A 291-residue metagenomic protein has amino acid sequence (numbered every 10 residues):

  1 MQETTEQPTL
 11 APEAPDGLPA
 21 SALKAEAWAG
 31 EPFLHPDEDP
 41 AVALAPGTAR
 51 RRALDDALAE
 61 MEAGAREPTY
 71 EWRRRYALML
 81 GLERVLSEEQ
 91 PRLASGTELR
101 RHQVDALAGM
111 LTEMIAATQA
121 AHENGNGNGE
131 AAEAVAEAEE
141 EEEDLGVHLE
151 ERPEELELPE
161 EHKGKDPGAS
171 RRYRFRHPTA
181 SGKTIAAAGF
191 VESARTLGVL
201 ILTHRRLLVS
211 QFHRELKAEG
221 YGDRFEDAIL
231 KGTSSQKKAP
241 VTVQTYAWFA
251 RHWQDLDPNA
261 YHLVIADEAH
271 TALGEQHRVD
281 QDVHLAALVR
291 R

Functional and structural regions predicted by a protein language model:
M1-T97: Charged, low-complexity intrinsically disordered regions
E67-R176: Conserved pre-motif I regulatory segment
A106, S181-E192: Motif I (Walker A/P-loop) of helicase-class P-loop NTPases
P178, H204: P-loop (Walker A) phosphate-binding loop of NTP-binding proteins
A180, A247, A269-T271: Catalytic acidic motif of RecA-like/P-loop NTPases
V199, R206-T233: Conserved helix-turn-beta segment of the N-terminal RecA-like "Helicase ATP-binding" lobe in SF1/SF2 helicases
L230-T242, L256-A260: Conserved motor-coupling elements within RecA-like helicase/translocase cores
L256-R291: SF2 helicase catalytic motif II
